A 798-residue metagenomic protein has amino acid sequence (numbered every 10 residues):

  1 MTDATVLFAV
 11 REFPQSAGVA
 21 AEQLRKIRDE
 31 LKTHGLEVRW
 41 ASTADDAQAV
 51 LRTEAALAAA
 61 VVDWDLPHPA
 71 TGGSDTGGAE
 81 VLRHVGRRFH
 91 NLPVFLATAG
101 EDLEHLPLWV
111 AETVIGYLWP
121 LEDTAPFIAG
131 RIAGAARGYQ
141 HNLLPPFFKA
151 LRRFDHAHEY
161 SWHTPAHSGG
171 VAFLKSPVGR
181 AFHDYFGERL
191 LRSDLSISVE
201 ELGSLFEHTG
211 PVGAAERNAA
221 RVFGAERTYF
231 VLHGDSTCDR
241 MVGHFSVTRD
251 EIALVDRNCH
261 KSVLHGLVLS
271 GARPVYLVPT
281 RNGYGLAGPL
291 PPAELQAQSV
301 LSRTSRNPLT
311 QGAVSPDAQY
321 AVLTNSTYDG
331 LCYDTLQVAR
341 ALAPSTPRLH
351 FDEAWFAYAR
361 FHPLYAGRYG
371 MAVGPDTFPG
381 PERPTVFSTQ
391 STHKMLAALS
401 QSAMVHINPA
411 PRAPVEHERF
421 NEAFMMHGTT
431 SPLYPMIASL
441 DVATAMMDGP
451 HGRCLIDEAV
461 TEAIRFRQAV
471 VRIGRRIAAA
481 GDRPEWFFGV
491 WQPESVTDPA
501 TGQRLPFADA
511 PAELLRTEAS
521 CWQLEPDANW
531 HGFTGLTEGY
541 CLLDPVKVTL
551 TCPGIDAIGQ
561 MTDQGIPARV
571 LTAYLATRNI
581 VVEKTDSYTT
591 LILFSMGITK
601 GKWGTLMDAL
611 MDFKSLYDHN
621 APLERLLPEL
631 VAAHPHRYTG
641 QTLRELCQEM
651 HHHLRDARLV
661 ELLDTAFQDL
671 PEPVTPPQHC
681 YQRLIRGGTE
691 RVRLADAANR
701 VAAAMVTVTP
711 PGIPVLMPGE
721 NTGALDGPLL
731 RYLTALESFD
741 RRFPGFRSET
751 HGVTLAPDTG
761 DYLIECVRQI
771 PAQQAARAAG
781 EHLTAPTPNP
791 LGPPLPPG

Functional and structural regions predicted by a protein language model:
T2-L31, R39-W40, A60, F95 (+1 more regions): Conserved acidic segment of CheY-like receiver
A9-G18, S42-A44, V62-L66, A97-G100 (+4 more regions): Structural motif
E12-P14, L96-L103, A354-P363: Short beta-alpha junction loops
V19-R25, A44, A56-F89, T98-H105: Conserved phosphotransfer microenvironments
A41-A44, A49-T53, P67, T237-T248 (+1 more regions): Conserved PLP-enzyme active-site core in the AAT-like
R52-A55, D102, V110-S204, R221 (+2 more regions): Non-catalytic terminal extensions of PLP-dependent enzymes
H84-V85, V338, L342, L610: Hydrophobic positions in alpha-helices of CheY-like receiver
R189-T237: Conserved N-terminal alpha-helix of the aminotransferase class I/II PLP-enzyme fold
